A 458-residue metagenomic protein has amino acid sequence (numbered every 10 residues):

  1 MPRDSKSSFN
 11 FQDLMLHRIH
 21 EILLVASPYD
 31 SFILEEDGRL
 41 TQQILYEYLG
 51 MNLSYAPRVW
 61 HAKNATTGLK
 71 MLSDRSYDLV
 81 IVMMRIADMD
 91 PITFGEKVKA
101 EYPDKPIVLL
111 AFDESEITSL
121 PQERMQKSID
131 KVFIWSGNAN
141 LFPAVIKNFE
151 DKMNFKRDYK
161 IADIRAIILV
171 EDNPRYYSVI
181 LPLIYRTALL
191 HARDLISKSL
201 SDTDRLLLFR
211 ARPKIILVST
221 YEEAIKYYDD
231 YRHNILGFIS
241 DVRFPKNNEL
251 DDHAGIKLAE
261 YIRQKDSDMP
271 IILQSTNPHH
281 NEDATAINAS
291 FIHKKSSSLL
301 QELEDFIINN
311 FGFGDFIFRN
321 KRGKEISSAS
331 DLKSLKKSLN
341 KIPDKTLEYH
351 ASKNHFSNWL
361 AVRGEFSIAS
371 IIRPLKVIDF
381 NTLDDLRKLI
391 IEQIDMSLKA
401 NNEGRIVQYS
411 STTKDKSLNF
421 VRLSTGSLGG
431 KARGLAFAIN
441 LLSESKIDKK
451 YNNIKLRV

Functional and structural regions predicted by a protein language model:
M1-W60, E96, R124-K131, W135-K214 (+6 more regions): Non-catalytic signal-transmission and effector/linker regions of two-component phosphorelay proteins
R3-D4, Y29-Q42, S54-A56, H61-I107 (+3 more regions): Conserved phosphotransfer microenvironments
P91, P121-V132, D283-F291: As written
L109-F112, L273-Q274, K294: Hydrophobic/aromatic residues positioned on beta-strands within the core alpha/beta folds
D252, I256, P278, S297 (+3 more regions): Conserved structured core elements
A259, T276-I287: Nuclease catalytic cores that cleave nucleic-acid phosphodiester bonds, predominantly acidic two-metal-ion
K336-K337, I342-V458: N-terminal beta-alpha lobe that positions the nucleotide/phosphoryl donor in ATP/NTP-coupled carboxylate activation
